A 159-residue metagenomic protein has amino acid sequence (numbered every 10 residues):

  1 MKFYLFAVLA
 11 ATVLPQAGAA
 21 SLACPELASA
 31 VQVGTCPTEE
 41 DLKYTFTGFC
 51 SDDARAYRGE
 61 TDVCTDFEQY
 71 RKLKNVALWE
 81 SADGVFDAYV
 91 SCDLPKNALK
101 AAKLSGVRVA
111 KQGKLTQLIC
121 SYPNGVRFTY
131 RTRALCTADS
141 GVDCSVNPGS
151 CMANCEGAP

Functional and structural regions predicted by a protein language model:
F3, A17, S121: Residue-level signal for functionally critical sites in structured catalytic/ligand-binding pockets
F3-L14: Sec-dependent N-terminal signal peptides
A20-P159: Mitochondrial intermembrane space
